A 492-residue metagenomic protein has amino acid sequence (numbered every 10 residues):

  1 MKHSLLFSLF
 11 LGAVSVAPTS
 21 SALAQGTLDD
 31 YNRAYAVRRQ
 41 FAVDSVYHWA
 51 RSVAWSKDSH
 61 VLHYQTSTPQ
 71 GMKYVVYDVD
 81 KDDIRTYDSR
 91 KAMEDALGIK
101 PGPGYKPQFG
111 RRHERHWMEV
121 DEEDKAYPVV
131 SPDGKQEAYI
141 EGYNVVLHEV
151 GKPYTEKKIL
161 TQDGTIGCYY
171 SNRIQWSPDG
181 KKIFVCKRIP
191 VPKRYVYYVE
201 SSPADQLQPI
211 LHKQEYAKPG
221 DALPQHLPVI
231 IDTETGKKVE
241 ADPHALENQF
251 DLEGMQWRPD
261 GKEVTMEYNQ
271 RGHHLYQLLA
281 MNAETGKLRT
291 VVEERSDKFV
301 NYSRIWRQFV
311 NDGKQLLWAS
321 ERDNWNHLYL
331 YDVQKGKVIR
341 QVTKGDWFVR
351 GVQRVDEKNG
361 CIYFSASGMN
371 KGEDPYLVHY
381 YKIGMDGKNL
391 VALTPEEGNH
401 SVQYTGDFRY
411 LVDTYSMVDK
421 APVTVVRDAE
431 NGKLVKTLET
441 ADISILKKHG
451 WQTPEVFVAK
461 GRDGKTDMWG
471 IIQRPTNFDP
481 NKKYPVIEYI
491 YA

Functional and structural regions predicted by a protein language model:
Y31, D80-W117, K157-I174, V185-A241 (+1 more regions): Predominantly five- to eight-bladed beta-propeller fold
R38-M72, D124-V130, E253: Beta-strand-rich domains and repeat architectures in extracellular enzymes and scaffolds, especially beta-propellers
R39-V43, R115-M118, K158, V239-P243 (+3 more regions): A short beta-strand motif characteristic of beta-propeller blades
A54-H60, P128-Q136, R173-K182, G254-E263 (+4 more regions): Blade-terminus and WD-like Trp-Asp/Gly-His loop motifs, strongest in beta-propeller folds
H60-Q65, Q108, E114, K135-Y139 (+6 more regions): Short beta-strand elements that form the blades of beta-propeller/WD-repeat-like and other beta-sheet-rich scaffold
T66-K73, D121-D124, Q136-L147, I159-Y170 (+9 more regions): A flexible loop/linker signature enriched in serine peptidases of the S9 family
V79-D80, V150-P153, T233-G236, A283-G286 (+3 more regions): Short loop/turn segments that connect beta-strands within beta-propeller blades
G261, E267, N399-A492: Serine-hydrolase catalytic core recognition
